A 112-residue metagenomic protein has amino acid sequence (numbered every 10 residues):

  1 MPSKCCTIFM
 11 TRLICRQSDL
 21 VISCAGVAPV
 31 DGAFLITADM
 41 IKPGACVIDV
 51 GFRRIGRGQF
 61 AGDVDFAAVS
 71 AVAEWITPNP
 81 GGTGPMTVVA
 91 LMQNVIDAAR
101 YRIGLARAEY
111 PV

Functional and structural regions predicted by a protein language model:
M1: Internal active-site segments that recognize and position negatively charged phosphoryl groups and nucleotide moieties
K4-T83, T87-D97, Y101-G104: Rossmann-like adenosine-cofactor binding region
Y110-V112: Non-transmembrane, aqueous-exposed alpha-helical and coiled segments at domain scale
